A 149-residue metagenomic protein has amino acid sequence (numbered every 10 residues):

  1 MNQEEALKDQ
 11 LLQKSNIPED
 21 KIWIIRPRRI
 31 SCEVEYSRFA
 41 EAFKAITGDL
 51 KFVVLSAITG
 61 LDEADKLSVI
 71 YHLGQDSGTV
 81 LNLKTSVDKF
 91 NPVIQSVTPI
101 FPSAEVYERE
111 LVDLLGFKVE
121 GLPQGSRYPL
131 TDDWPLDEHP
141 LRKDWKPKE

Functional and structural regions predicted by a protein language model:
M1-E149: Terminal low-complexity/charged segments
